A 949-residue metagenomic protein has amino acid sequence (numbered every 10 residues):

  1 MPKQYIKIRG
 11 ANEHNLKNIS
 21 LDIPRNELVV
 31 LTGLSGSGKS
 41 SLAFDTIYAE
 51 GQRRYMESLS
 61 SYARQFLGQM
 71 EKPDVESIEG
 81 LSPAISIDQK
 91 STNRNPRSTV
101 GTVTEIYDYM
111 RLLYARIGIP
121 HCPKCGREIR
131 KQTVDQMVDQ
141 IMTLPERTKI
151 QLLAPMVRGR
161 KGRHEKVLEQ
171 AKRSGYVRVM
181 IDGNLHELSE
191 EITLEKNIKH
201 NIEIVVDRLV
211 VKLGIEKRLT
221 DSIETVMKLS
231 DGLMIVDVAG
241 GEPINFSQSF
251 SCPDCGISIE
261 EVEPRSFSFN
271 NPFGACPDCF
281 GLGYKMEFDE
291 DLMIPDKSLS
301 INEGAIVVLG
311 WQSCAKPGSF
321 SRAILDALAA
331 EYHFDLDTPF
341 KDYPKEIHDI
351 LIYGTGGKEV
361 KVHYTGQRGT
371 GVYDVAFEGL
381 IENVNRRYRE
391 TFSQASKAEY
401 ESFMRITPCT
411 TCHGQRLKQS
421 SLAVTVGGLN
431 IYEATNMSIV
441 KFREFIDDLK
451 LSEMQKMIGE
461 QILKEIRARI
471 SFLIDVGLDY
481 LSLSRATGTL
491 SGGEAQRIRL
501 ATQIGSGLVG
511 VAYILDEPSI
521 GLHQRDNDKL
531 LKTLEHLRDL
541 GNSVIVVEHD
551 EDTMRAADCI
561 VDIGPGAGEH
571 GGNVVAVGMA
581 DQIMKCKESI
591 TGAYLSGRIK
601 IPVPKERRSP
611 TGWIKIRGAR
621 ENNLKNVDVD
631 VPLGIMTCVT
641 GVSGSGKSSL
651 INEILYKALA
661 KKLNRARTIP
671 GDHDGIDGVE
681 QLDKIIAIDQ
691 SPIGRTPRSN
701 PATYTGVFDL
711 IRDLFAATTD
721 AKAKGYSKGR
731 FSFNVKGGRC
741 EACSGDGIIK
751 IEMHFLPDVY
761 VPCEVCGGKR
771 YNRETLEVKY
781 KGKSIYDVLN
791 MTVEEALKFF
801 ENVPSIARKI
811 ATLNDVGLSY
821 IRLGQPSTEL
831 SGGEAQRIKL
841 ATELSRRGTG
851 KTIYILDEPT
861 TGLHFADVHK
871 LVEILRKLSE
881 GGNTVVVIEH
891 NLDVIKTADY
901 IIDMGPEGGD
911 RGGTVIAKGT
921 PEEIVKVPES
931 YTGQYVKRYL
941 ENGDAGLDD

Functional and structural regions predicted by a protein language model:
M1-D949: Conserved phosphate-binding elements of NTP-dependent enzyme cores
